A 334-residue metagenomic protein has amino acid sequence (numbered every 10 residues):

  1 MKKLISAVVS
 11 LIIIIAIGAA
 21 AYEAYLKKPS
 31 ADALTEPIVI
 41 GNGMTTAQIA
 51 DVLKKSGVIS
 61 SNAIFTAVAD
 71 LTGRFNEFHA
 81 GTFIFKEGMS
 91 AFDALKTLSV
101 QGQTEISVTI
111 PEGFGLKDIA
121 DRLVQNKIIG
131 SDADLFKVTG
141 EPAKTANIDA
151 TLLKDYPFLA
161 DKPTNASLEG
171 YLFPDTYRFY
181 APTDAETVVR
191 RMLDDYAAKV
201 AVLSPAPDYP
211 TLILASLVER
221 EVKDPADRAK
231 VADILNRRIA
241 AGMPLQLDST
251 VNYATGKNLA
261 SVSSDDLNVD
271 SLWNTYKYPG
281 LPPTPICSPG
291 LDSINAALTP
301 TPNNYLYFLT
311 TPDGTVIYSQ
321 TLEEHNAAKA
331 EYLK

Functional and structural regions predicted by a protein language model:
M1-T35: N-terminal type II signal-anchor transmembrane helix that functions as the membrane-insertion/stop-transfer segment
K2, N42-A47, A67-L71, D266-S271 (+1 more regions): A broad, low-specificity signal for short, low-complexity segments enriched in glycine/proline and polar/charged
I5-A7, T35-P37, N76, A232 (+1 more regions): Short low-complexity stretches enriched in small and charged residues
I13-I17, A33-T46, P111-F114, L245-V262: Short N-terminal secondary-structure initiator segments
Y22-K199: Signal peptide-directed extracytoplasmic domains
I59, I128-I129, P142-K334: Bacterial extracytoplasmic/cell-wall-associated proteins, especially those involved in peptidoglycan
